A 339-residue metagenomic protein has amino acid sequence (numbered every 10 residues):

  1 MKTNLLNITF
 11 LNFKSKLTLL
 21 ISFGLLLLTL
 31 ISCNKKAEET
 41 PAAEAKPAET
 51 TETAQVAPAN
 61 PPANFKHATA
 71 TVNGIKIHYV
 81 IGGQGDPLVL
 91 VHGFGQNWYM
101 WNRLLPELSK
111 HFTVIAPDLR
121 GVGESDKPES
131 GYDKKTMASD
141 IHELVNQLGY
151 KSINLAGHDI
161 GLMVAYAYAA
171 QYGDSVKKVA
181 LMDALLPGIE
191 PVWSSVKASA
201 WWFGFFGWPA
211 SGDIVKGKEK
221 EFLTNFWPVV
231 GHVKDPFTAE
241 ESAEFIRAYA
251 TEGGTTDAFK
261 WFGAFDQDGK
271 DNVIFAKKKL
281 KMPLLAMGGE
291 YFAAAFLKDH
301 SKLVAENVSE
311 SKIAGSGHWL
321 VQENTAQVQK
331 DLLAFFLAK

Functional and structural regions predicted by a protein language model:
M1-K2, Q267: Short regulatory "switch" loops immediately downstream of catalytic or recognition motifs within protein catalytic
K2-L28, C33-D86, K110-F112, E306-S309 (+1 more regions): Alpha/beta-hydrolase fold catalytic core
K14-K16, K35-K36, R120, K134 (+1 more regions): Basic side chains
E44, L104, D299-H300, E323: Residue-level signal for well-ordered alpha-helical positions
Q55-A68, G74-I77, Q84-P87, I115 (+4 more regions): Flexible "cap/lid" subdomain of the alpha/beta-hydrolase fold that forms the substrate-access gate
I75, I81-E124: Conserved HGGG/HGGXW glycine-rich cap/lid loop of the alpha/beta-hydrolase fold
